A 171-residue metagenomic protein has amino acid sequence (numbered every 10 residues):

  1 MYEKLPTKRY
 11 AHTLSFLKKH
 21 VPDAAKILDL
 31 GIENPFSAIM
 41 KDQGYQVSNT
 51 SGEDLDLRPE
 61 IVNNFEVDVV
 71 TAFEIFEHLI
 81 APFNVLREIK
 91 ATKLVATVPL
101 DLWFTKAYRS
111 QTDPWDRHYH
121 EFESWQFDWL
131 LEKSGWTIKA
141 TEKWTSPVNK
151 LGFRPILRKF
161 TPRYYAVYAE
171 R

Functional and structural regions predicted by a protein language model:
M1-V69, F83-T92, P114-W129, I138-E170: Conserved N-terminal segment of class I S-adenosyl-L-methionine
L28, F73, A96: Active-site flanking residues adjacent to catalytic metal/cofactor-binding acidic residues
G31, F76, P99: Anionic group-transfer/hydrolysis microenvironments
V69-I75: A short beta-strand submotif of the Rossmann-like class I SAM-dependent methyltransferase core that lines
A96-H120: Short, glycine-/aromatic-enriched active-site segment of Class I SAM-dependent methyltransferases
